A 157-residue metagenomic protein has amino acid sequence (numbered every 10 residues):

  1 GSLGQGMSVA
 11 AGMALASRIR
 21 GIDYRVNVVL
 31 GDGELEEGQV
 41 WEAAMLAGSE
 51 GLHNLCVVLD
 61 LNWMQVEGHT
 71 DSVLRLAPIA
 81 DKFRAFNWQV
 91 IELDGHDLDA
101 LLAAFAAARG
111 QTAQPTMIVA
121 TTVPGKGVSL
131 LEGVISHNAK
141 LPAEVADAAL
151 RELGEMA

Functional and structural regions predicted by a protein language model:
G1-A157: Glycine-rich ThDP/TPP pyrophosphate-binding loop and its adjacent helix/strand module within ThDP-dependent enzymes
